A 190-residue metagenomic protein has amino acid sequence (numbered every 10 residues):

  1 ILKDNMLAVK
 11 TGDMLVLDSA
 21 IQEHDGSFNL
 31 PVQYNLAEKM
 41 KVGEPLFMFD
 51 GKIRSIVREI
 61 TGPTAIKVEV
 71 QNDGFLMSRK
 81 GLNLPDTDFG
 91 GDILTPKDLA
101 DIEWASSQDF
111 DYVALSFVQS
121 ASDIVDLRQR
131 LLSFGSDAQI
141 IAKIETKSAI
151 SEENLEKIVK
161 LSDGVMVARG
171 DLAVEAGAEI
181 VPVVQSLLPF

Functional and structural regions predicted by a protein language model:
I1-F190: Non-catalytic helical/linker scaffolds that mediate oligomerization, partner binding, and domain coupling around large
